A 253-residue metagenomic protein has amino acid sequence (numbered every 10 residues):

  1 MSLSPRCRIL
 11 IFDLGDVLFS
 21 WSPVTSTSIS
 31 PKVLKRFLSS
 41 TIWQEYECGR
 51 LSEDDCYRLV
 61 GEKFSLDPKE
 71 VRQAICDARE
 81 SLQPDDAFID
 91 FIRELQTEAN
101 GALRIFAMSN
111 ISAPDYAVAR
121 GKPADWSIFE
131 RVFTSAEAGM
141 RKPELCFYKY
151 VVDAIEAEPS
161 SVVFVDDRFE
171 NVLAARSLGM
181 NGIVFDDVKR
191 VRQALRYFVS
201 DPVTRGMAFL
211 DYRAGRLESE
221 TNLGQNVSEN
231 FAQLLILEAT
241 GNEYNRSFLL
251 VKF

Functional and structural regions predicted by a protein language model:
M1-F12, S112-A113, A117-R205: Asp-based, Mg2+/Mn2+-dependent phosphohydrolase catalytic module
S2-S40, Q44, C48, D54 (+2 more regions): Active-site neighborhood of HAD-like aspartate-dependent phosphohydrolases
R6-I9, E70-F106, L145, V188: Short, acidic loop-to-helix structural element flanking the phosphoryl-transfer center in phosphate-processing enzymes
D13-D16, G49, L95, A107 (+2 more regions): Generic structural signal for small/hydrophobic residues in well-ordered secondary structure, especially within
F37-S39, L59-A74, E130-V132: Short, basic/glycine-rich phosphate-binding loops at helix/coil junctions that contact nucleotide phosphates
C56-G61, I75-R79, D115-A119: Hydrophobic alpha-helical core bundles mediating ligand binding, dimerization, or RNAP-core interactions
K63, E98-G101, A154: Alpha-helix C-cap/termination motif
V203-K252: Flexible, small-residue-rich N-terminal segments that precede or flank a structured functional core
